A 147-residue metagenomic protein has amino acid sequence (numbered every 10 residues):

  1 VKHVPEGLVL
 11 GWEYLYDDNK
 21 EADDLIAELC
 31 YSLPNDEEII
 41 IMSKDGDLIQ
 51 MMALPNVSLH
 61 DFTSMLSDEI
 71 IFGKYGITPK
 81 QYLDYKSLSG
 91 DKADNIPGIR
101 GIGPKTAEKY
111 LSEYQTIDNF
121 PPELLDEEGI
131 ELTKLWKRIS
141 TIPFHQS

Functional and structural regions predicted by a protein language model:
V1-S147: Extended two-metal-dependent nuclease catalytic cores across DNA- and RNA-processing enzymes
